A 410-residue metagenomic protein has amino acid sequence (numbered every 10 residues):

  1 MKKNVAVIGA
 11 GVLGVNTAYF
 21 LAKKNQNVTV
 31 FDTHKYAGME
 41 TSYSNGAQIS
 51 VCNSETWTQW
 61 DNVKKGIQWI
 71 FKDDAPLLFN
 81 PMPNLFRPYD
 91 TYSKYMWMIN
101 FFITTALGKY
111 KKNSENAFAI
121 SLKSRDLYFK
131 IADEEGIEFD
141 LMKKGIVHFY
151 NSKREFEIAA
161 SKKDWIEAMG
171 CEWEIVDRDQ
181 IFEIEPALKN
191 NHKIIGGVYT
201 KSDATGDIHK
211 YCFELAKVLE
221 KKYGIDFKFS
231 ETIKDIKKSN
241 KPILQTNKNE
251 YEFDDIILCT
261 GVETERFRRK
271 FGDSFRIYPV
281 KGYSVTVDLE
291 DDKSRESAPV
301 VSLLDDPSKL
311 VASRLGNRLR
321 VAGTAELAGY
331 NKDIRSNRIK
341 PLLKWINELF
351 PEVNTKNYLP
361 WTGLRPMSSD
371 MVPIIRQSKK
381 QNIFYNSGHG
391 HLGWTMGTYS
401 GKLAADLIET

Functional and structural regions predicted by a protein language model:
K3-V30: N-terminal Rossmann-like FAD-binding beta1-loop-alpha1 element of flavoenzymes
K23-Y43: Glycine-rich FAD pyrophosphate-binding loop
N45-Q48, N53, W57-I103, I233-D235 (+2 more regions): Active-site substrate-recognition segment that forms the wall of the catalytic cavity or substrate channel
A47-R178: Dinucleotide-binding Rossmann-like beta1-alpha1 core, especially the glycine-rich loop that anchors the ADP
S54, D203, L327-Y330, I383-G397: Glycine-rich phosphate/pyrophosphate-binding beta-alpha loops
E115-K123, H148-I158, V198-K217, D333-R338 (+1 more regions): Short beta-strand to alpha-helix junction loop
E157-M169, N191-Y251: Helical element adjacent to the flavin cofactor pocket in flavoenzyme catalytic cores
T398-T410: Internal hydrophobic alpha-helix adjacent to the cofactor/substrate pocket in enzyme cavities
